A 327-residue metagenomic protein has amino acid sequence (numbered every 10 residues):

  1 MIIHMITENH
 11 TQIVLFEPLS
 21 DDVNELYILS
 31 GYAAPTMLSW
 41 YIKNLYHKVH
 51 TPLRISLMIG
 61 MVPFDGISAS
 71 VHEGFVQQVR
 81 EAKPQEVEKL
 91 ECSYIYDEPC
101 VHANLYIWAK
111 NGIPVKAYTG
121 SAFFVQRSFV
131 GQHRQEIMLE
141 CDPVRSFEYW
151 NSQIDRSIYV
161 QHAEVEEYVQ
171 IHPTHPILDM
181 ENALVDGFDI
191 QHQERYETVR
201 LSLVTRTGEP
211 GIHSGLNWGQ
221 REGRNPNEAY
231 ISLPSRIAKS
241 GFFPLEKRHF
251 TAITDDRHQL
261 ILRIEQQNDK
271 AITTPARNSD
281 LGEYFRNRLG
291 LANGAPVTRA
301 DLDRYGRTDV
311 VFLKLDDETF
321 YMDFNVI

Functional and structural regions predicted by a protein language model:
M1-I327: PLD/PLD-like phosphodiesterase catalytic module centered on the HKD motif
